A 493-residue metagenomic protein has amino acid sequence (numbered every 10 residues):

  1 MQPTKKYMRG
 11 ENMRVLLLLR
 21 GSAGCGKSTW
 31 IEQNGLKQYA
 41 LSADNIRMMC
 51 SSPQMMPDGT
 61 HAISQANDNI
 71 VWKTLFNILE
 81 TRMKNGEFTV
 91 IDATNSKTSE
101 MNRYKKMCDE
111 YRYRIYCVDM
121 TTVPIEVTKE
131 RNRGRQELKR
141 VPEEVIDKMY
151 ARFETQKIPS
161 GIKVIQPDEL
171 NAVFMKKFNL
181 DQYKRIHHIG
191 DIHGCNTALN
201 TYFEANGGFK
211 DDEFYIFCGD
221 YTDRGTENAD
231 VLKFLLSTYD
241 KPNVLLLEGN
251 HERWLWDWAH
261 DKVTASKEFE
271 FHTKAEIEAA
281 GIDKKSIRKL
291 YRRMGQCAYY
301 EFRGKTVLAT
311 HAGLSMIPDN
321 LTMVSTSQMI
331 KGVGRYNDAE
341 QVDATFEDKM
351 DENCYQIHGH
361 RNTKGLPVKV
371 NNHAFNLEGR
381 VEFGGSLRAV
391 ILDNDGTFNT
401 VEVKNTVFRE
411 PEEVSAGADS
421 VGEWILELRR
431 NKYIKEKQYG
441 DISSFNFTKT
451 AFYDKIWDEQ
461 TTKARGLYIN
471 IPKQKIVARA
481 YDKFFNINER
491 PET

Functional and structural regions predicted by a protein language model:
L16, V123-F174: Conserved GTP-binding G-domain of TRAFAC-class P-loop NTPases and closely related GTPase folds
G26: Conserved glycine(s) of the Walker
T29-E87: Conserved substrate/cofactor phosphate-moiety recognition/catalytic segment in nucleotide-dependent phosphotransferases
A66-I115: Glycine-rich phosphate-binding loop used to anchor ATP phosphates in small-molecule kinases, encompassing both
Y111-T128: Conserved phosphate-donor/acceptor-positioning beta-strand/loop module used by diverse small-molecule
E137-K139, E144-V145, R224-A309, S315-M316 (+1 more regions): Active-site neighborhood of divalent metal-dependent phosphoester bond hydrolases
P167-F234: N-terminal active-site segment of His-dependent metallophosphoesterases
V342-G466, P472-Q474, A480-Y481: Acidic, His/Gly-rich catalytic cores of divalent-metal-dependent hydrolytic chemistry
